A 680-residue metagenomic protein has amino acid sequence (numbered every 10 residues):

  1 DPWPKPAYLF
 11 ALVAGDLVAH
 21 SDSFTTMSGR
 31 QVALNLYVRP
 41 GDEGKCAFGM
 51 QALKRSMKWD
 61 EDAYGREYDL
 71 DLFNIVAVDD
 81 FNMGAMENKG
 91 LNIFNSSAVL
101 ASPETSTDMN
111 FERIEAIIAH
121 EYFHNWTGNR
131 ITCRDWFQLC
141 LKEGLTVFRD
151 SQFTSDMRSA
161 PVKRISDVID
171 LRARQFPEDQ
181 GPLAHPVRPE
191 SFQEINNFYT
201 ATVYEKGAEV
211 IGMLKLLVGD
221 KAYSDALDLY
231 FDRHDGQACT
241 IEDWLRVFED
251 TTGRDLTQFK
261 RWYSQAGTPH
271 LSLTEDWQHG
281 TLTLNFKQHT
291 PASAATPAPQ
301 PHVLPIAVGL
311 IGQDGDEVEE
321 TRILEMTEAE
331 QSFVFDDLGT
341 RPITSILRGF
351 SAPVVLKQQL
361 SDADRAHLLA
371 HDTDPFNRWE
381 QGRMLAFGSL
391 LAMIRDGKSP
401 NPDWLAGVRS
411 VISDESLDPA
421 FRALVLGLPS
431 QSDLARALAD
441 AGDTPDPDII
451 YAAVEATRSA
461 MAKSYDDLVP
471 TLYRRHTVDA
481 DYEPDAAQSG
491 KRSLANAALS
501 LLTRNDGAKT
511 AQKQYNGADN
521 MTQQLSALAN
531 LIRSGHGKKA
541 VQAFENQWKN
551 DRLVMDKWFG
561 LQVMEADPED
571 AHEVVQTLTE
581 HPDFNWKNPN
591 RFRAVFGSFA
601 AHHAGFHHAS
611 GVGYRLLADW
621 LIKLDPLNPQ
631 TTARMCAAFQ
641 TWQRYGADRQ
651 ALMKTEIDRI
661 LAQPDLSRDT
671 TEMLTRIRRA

Functional and structural regions predicted by a protein language model:
D1-Q51, L347-K357: Non-catalytic architectural context of zinc metalloproteases
K5, G41-E43, A98-V99, F123 (+8 more regions): Short, glycine-/Ser/Thr-/acidic-enriched flexible segments
T26-F286: Hydrophobic alpha-helical and helix-loop surface patches within well-folded domains that function as non-catalytic
Q31, L70-F73, K89, Y122 (+10 more regions): Active-site lining segments that contact anionic ligands and/or coordinate catalytic metals
R172-A173, D336-A680: Long, ordered, helix-rich scaffold segments
F198-D232, G236, W262-H270, T274-P301 (+5 more regions): Long hydrophobic segments that form regular secondary structure
I241-Q258, W262-Q288, P299, F387-L390 (+3 more regions): His/Asp/Glu-rich metal/cofactor-coordinating catalytic motifs and the adjacent surface-exposed loops that frame enzyme
D255-T257, A266-I346, A462, D466: Beta-strand-rich binding/interaction modules
